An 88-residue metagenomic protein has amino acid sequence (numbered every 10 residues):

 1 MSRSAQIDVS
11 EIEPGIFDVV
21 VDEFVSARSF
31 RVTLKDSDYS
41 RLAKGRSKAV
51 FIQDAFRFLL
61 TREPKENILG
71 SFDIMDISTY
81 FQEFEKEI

Functional and structural regions predicted by a protein language model:
M1-A27: Short, charged/polar N-terminal "headpieces" of proteins
S2-D8, L34-D36, K44-G45, F51-Q53 (+1 more regions): Intrinsic disorder
V19-R41: Exposed beta-strand/loop interface patches that mediate assembly or binding
G45-I88: Acidic, low-complexity intrinsically disordered segments
